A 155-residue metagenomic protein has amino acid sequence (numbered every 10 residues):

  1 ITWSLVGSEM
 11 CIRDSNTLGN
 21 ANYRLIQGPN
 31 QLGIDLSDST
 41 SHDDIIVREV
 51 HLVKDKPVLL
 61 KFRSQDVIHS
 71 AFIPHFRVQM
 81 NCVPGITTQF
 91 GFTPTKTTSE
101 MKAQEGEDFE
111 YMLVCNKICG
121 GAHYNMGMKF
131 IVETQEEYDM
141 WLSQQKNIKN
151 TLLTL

Functional and structural regions predicted by a protein language model:
I1-E9: Positively charged, low-complexity/disordered segments
S8-E9, R13-L155: Non-transmembrane, membrane-proximal soluble domains of secreted or membrane proteins
